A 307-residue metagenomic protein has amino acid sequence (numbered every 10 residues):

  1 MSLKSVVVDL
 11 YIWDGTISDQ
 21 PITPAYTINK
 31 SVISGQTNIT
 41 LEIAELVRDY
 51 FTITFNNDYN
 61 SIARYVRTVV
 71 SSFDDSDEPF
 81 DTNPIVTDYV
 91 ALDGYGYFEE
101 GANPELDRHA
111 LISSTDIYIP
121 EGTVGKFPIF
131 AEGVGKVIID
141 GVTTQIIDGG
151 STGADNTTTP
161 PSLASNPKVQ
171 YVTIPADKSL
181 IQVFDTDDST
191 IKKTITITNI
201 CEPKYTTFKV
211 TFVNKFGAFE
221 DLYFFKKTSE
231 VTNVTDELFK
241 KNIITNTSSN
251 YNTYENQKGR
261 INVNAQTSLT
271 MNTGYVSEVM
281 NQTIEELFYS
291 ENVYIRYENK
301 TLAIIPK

Functional and structural regions predicted by a protein language model:
M1-C201: Preference for solvent-exposed, low-hydrophobicity sequence contexts
T152, D188-K307: Extracellular/virion structural assembly segments
